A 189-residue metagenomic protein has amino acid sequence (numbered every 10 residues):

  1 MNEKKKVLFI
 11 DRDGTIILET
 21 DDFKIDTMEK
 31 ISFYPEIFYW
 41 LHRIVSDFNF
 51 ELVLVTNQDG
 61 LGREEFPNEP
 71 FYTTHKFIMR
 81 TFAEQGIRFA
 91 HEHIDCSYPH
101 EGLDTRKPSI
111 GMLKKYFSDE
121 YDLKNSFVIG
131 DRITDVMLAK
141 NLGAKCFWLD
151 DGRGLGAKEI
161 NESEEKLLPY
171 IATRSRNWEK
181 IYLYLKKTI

Functional and structural regions predicted by a protein language model:
M1-L52: Active-site neighborhood of HAD-like aspartate-dependent phosphohydrolases
N2, K76-A90, H100-V128, R132-I189: Asp-based, Mg2+/Mn2+-dependent phosphohydrolase catalytic module
I10-R12, T56, G130-D131: Active-site flanking residues adjacent to catalytic metal/cofactor-binding acidic residues
I17-E19, R63, M137, G156-A157: Conserved protein kinase catalytic core
L18-T20, C96, D150: Residue-level signal for short segments within beta-strands and strand-turn junctions of well-structured beta-sheet
M28-F33, F66-T73, K107-P108: Alpha-helix N-cap and loop-to-helix initiation/capping positions
I37, L41-T74, F89-E101: Substrate-recognition element of Asp-dependent hydrolases with the DxDx(T/V) motif
